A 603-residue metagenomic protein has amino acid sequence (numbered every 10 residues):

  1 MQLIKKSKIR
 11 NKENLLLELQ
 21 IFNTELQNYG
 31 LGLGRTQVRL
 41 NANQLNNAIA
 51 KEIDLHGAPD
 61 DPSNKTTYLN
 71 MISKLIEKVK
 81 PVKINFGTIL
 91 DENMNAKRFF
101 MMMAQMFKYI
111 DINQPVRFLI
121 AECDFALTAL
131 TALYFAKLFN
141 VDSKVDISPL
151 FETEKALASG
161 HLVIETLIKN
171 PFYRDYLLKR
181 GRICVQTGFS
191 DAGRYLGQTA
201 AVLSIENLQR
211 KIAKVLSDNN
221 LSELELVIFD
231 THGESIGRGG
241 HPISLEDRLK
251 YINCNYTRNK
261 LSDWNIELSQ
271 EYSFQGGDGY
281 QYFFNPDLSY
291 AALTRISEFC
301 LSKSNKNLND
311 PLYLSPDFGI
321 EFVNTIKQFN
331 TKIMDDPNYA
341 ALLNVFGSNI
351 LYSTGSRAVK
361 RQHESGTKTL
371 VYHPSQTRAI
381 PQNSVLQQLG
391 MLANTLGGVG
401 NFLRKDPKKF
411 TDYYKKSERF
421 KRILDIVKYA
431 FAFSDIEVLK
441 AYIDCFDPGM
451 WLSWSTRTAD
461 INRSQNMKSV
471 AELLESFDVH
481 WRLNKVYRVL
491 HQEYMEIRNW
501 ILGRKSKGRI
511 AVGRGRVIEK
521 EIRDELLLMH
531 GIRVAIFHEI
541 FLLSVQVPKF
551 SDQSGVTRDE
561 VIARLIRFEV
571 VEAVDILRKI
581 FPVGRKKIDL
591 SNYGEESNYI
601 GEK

Functional and structural regions predicted by a protein language model:
M1-R39, K51-P59: Extended, highly charged clamp/arch subdomains and adjacent linkers that form or line substrate-binding channels
K12-L19, A96-F99, D111, E122-T128 (+5 more regions): Active-site-proximal structural scaffolding
Q27, G32, Q37-R39, N46 (+9 more regions): Acidic, glycine-enriched catalytic cores built around paired aspartates
G30, V38-N41, I120-F125, L150-K155 (+3 more regions): An acidic- and aromatic-residue-enriched active-site/binding cleft used to recognize and process polar
T36, V116-I120, S143-F151, I183-T187 (+1 more regions): Hydrophobic faces of well-ordered beta-strands that scaffold small-molecule active sites in alpha/beta enzyme cores
K97, I112-N113, A126-A132, S143 (+1 more regions): Active-site-adjacent "gating/activation" loops or surface patches in catalytic cores
T128-A136, G160-E165: Distinct, well-ordered alpha-helical segments
A136, N140, V145-A156, E165-I168 (+7 more regions): Long beta-strand-rich cores associated with HINT superfamily self-processing modules
